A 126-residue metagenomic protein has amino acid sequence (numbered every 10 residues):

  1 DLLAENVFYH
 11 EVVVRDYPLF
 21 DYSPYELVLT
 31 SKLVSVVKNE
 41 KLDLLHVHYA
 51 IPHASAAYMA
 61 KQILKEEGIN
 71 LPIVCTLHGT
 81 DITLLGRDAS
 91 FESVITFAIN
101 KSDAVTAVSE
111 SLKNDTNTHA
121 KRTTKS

Functional and structural regions predicted by a protein language model:
D1-Y25, N117: N-terminal strand-loop element at the rim of the active site of nucleotide-sugar-dependent glycosyltransferases
P18-L45, A54-S55, M59, A89-S93 (+1 more regions): An amphipathic, basic-hydrophobic alpha-helix
L44-A50, L77: Histidine-centered catalytic micro-motifs
L64-V74, G79-A98: Nucleotide-sugar donor phosphate/pyrophosphate-binding loop at the beta->alpha transition of glycosyltransferases
K101-K125: A short, active-site helix/loop in glycosyltransferases that binds the activated sugar's phosphate group
